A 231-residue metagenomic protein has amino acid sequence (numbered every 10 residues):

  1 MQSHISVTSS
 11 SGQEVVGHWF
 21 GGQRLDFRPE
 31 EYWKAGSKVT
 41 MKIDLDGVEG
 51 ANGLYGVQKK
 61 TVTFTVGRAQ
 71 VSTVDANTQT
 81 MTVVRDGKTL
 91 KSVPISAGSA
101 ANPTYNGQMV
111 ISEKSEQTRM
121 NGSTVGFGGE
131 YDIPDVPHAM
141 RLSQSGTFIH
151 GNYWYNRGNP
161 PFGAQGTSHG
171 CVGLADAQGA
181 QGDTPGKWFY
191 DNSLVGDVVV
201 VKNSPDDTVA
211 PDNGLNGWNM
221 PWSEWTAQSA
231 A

Functional and structural regions predicted by a protein language model:
M1-R68: Acidic, low-complexity Ser/Thr/Gly/Pro-rich repeat segments typical of extracellular/periplasmic and surface-exposed
A35, Y105-N106, V195: Short, flexible surface segments
L45-V48, G87, Q117, S204-T208: Short, charged beta-turn/beta-strand-edge "cap" motif at the junction between a beta-strand and an adjacent loop
L54, Q58-G158: Gly/Pro-biased beta-strand-loop elements
G122-A231: Exported/periplasmic cell-wall-interacting domains
